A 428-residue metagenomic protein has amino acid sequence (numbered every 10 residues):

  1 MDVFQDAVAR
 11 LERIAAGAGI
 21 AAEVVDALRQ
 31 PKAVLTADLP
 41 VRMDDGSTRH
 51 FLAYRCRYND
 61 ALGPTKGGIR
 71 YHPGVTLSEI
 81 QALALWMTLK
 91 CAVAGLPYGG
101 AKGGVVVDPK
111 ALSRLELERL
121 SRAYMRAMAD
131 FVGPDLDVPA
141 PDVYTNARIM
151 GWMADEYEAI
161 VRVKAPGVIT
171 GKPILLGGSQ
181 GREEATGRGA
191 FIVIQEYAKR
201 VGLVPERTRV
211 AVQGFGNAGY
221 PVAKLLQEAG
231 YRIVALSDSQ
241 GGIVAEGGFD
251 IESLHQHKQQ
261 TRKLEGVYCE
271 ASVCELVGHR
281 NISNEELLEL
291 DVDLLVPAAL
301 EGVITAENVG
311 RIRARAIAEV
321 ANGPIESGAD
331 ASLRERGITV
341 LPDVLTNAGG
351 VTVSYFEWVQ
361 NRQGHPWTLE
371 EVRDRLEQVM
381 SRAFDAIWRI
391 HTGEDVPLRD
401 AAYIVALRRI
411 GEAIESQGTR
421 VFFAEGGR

Functional and structural regions predicted by a protein language model:
M1-D38: Short, Gly/Pro- and small/polar-rich lid/capping loops
A21-A27, G95, V132-P141, V163-G167 (+3 more regions): Flexible, glycine/charged-enriched surface loops at secondary-structure junctions
A37-D45, H50-P109: Glycine-rich, N-terminal phosphate-binding loop and its surrounding beta-alpha-beta segment
H72, A92-E206: Glycine/serine-rich phosphate-binding loop and adjoining beta1-alpha1 elements at the start of nucleotide-handling
G178-E184, R188-E289: Glycine-rich phosphate/diphosphate-binding loop of Rossmann-like nucleotide-binding domains
Y197, A298, I312-R428: Adenosine-phosphate binding glycine-rich loop
I282-L294, L300-I317: Rossmann-fold NAD(P) dinucleotide-binding segment
